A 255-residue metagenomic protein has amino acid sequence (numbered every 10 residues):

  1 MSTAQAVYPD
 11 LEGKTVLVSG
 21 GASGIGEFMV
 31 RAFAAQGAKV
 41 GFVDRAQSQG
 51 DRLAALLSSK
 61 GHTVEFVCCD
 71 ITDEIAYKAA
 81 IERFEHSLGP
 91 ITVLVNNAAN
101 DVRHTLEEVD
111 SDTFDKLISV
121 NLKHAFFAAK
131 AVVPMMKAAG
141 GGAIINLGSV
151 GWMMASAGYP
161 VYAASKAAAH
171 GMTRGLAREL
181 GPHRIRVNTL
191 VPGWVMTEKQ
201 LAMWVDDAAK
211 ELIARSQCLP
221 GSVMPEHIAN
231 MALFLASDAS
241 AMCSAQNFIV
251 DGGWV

Functional and structural regions predicted by a protein language model:
P9-G41: Canonical Rossmann dinucleotide-binding motif of NAD(H)/NADP(H)-dependent dehydrogenases/reductases, specifically
V95, G181, R186, C243-A245: Short, small/polar-rich loop/turn modules that mediate ligand/substrate recognition or access, typified
T105-L106, D110-I118, I213: Substrate-binding pocket helix/loop in short-chain dehydrogenase/reductase
F126, S222-V250: C-terminal substrate-recognition "lid" of short-chain dehydrogenase/reductases
A129, S165, T173: Active-site helix of classical SDR
P134, R178-P182, A241: Alpha-helical segment proximal to the catalytic Tyr-Lys
S149: Residue(s) in the substrate-gating loop at a strand-loop-helix junction that position the organic substrate next
